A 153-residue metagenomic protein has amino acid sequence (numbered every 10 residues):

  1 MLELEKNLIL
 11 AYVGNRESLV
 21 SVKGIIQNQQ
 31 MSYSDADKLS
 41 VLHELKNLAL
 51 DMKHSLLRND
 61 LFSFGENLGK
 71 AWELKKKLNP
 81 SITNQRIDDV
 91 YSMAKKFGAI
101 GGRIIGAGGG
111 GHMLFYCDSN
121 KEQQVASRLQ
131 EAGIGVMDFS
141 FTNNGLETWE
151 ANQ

Functional and structural regions predicted by a protein language model:
M1-G101, L114-Q153: C-terminal nucleotide
G110: Glycine-rich active-site/cofactor-binding loop and its immediate structural neighborhood
